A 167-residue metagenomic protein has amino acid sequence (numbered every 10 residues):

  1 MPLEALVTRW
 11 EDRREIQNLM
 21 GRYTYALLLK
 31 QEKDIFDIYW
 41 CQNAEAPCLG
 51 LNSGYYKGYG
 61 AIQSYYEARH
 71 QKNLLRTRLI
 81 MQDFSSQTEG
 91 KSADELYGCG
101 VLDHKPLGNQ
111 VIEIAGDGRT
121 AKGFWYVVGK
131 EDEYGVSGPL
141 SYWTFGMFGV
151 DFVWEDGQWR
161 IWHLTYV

Functional and structural regions predicted by a protein language model:
M1-Q42: Short, low-complexity N-terminal intrinsically disordered segments enriched in polar/charged residues
E11, G54-K57, L140: A structural signal for alpha-helical segments
E15, H104, Y142-T144: Short, glycine/acidic-rich beta->alpha junctions
L19-R22, G108, M147-D151: Short, hydrophobic/aromatic alpha-helical segments in well-folded domains
L27, W40, V127-G129, T165-Y166: Short beta-strand segments enriched in hydrophobic/aromatic residues within well-folded beta-rich domains
E32-V128: A solvent-exposed, acidic/Ser-Thr-rich amphipathic alpha-helical stretch
T120-F124, W143-V167: Short beta-strand edge/turn micro-motifs at domain boundaries
G129-S141: Short, cysteine-centered beta-strand-loop-beta hairpins and adjacent loop/turn segments enriched in charged/polar
